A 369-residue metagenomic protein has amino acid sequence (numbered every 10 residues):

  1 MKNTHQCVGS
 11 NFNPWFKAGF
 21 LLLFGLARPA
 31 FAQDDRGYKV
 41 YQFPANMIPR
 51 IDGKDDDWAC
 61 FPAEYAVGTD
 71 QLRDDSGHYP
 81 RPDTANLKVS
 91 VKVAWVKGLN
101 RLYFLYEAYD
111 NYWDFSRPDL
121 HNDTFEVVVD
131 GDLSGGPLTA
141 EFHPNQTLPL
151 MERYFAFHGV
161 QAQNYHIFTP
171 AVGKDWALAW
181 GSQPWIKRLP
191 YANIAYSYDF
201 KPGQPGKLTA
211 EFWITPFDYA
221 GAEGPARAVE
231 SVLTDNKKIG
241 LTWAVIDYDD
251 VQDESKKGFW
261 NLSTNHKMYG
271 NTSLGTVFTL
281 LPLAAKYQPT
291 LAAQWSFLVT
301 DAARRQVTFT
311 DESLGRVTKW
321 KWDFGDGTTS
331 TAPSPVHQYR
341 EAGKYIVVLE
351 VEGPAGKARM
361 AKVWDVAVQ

Functional and structural regions predicted by a protein language model:
M1-P14: N-terminal secretory signal peptides that target proteins for export/translocation
N13, N46-M47, L120, K319-K321 (+1 more regions): N-terminal hydrophobic or amphipathic segments with adjacent small-residue motifs that include Sec signal peptides
K17-A27: Bacterial N-terminal signal peptides
R28-A32: Sec/Tat signal peptide C-region and signal peptidase I cleavage site
Q33-W295: Structural preference for beta-rich elements and adjacent junctions enriched in aromatics
A285-Q369: Extracellular/lumenal mature domains of secreted and surface-exposed proteins
